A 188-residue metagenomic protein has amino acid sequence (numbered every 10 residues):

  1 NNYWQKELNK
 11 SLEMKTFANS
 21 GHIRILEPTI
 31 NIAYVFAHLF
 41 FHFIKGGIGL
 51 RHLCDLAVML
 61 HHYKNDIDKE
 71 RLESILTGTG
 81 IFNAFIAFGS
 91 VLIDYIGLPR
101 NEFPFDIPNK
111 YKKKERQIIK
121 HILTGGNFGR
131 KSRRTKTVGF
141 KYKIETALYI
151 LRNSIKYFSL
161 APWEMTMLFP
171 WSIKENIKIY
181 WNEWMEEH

Functional and structural regions predicted by a protein language model:
N1-H188: Conserved NTP-donor binding/palm subdomain of two-metal-ion nucleotidyltransferases/polymerases, i.e., the charged
